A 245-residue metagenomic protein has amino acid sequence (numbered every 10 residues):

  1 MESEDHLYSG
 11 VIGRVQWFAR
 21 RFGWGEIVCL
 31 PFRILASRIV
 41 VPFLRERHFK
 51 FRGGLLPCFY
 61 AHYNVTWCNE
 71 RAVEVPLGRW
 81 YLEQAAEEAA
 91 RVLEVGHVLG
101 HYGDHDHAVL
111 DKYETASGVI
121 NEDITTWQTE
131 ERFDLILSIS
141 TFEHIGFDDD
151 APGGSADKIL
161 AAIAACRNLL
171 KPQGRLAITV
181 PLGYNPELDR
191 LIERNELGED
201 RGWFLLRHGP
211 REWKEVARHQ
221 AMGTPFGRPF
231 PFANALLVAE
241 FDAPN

Functional and structural regions predicted by a protein language model:
M1-A19: Boundary detector for helix-to-coil junctions that initiate low-complexity/charged tails
R20-A86: Class I SAM-dependent methyltransferase Rossmann-like catalytic core, especially the SAM/SAH-binding loop
V65-C68, I145-N245: S-adenosyl-L-methionine-dependent methyltransferase catalytic module, highlighting the catalytic core
V75, G100-Y102: Glycine-rich SAM-binding Motif I of class I
A86-L99: Conserved class I S-adenosyl-L-methionine
V92, H107, L176-I178: Hydrophobic/aromatic residues located in beta-strands of well-ordered beta-sheets within soluble catalytic
Y102-S138, A151, D157-A161: Adenosine-cofactor binding site in Rossmann-like domains, unifying the SAM/SAH pocket of S-adenosylmethionine-dependent
L137-F142, G146: A conserved beta-strand element that flanks and buttresses the S-adenosyl-L-methionine
